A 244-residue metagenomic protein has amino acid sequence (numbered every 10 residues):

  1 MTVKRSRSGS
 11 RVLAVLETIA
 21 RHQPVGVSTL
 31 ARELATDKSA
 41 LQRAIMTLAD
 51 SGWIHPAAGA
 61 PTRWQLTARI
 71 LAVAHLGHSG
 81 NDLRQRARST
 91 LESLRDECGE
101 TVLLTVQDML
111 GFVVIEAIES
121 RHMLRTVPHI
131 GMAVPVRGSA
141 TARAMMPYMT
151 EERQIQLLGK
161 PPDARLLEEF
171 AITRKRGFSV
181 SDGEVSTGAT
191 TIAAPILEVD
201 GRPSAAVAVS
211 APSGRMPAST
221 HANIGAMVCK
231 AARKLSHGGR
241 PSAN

Functional and structural regions predicted by a protein language model:
M1-N81, R233, H237-P241: N-terminal helix-turn-helix
R5-G9, R63, T67, G80 (+7 more regions): Short, structured helix-loop boundary elements
A60-P61, Q65-L158: Amphipathic alpha-helical effector-binding/dimerization core of metabolite-sensing transcriptional regulators
R153-K160, A231-N244: Cysteine/selenocysteine-centered motifs that mediate thiol-based redox chemistry or coordinate metal-sulfur cofactors
P162-A232: Extended hydrophobic
